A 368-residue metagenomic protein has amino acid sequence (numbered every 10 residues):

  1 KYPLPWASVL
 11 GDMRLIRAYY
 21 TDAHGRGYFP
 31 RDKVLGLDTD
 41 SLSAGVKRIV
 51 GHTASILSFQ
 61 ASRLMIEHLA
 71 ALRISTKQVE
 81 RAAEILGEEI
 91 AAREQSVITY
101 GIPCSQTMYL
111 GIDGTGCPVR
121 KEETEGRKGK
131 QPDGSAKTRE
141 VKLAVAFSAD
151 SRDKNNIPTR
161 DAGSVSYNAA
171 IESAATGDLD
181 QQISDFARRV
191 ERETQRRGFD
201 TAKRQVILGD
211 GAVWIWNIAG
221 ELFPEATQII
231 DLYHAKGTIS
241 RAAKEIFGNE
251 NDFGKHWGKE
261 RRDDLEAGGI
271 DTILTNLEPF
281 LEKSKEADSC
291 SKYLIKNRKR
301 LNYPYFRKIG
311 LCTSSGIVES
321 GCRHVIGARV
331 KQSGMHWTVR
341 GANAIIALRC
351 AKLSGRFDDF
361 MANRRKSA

Functional and structural regions predicted by a protein language model:
K1-I16: N-terminal juxtadomain amphipathic helix that follows a signal peptide/anchor or precedes a small N-terminal auxiliary
R17-A368: Catalytic center-proximal scaffold of phosphoryl-transfer enzymes
